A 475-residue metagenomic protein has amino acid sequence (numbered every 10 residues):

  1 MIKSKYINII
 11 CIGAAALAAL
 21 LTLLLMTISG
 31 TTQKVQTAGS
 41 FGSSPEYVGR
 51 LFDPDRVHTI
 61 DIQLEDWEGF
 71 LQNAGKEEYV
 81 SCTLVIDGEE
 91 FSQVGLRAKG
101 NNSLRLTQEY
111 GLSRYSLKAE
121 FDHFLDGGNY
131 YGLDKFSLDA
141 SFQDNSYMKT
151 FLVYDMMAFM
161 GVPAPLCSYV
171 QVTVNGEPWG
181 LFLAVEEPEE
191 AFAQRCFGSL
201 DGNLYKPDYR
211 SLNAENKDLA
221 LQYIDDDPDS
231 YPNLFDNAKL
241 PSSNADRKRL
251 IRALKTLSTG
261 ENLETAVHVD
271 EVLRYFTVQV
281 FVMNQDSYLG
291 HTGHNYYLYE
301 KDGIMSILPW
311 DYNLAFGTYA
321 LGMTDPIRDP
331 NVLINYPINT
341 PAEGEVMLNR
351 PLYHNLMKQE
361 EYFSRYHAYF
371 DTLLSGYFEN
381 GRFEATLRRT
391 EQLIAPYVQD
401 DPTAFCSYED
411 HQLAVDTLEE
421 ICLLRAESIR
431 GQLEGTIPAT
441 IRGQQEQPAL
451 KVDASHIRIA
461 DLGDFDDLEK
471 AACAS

Functional and structural regions predicted by a protein language model:
M1-S475: Phosphate/dinucleotide-binding and metal-coordinating scaffold of catalytic cores in nucleotide-dependent enzymes
